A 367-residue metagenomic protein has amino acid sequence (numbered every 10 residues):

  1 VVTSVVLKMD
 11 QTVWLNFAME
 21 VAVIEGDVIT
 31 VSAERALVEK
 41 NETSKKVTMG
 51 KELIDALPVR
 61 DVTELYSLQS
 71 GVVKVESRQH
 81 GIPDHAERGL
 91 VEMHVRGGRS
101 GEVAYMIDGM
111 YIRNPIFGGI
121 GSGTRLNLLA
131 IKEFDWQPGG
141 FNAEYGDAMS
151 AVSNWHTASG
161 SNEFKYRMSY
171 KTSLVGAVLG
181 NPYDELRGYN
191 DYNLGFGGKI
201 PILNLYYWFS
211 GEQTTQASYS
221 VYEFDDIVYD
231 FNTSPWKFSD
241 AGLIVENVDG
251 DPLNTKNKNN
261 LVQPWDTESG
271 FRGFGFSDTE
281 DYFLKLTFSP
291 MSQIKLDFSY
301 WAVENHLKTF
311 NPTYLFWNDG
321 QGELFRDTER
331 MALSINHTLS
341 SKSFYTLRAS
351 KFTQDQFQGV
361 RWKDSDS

Functional and structural regions predicted by a protein language model:
T3-N16, D27-A143, D147-V152, H156-T157 (+2 more regions): Periplasmic N-terminal accessory/gating domains of Gram-negative outer-membrane beta-barrel systems
A33, M168-L174, F209-Q213, F298-A302 (+1 more regions): Transmembrane beta-barrel strands of outer-membrane/channel proteins
N41, A104-M106, E133, K165-R167 (+3 more regions): Residue-level detector of the transmembrane beta-barrel scaffold of outer-membrane proteins
V59, S100, I131, A158-G160 (+3 more regions): Outer-membrane beta-barrel channels and translocator barrels
F117-I120, A177-Y183, S220-D226, T279 (+3 more regions): Outer-membrane beta-barrel translocator domains and adjoining extracellular loop/strand segments of Gram-negative
G119, V178-P182, T267-R272, L315-G322 (+1 more regions): Extracellular loop and loop/strand-boundary signature of outer-membrane beta-barrel proteins
E185-H306, R326-S340: Transmembrane beta-barrel wall of Gram-negative outer-membrane proteins
D297-S367: Replace "related TpsB outer-membrane translocases also match" with "some related outer-membrane beta-barrels such as
